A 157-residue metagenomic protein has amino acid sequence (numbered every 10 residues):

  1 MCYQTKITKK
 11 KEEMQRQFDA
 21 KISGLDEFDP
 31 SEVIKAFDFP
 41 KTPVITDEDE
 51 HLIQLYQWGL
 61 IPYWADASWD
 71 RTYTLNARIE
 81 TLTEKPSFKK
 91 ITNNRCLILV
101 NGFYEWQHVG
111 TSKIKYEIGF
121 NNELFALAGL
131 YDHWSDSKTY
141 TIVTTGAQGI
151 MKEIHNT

Functional and structural regions predicted by a protein language model:
M1-N156: Short linear sequence motif anchored by a di-proline
